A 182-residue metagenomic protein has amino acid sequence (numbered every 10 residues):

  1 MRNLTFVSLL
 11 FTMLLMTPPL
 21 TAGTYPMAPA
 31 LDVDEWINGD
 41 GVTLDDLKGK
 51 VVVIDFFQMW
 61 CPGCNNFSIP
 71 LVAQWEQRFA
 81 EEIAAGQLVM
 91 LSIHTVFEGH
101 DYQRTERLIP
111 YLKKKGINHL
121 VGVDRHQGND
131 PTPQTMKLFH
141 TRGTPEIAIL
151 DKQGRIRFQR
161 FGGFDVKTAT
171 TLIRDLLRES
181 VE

Functional and structural regions predicted by a protein language model:
M1-T5: Positively charged n-region of N-terminal signal peptides that target proteins for export
V7-T17: Bacterial N-terminal signal peptides
L20-D45: N-terminal "domain-start" segment that seeds a small globular fold
T43-N65: Short active-site neighborhood of thiol/selenol oxidoreductases, capturing the structured segment around
V51-V52, L88, P145: Alpha/beta-hydrolase fold active-site loops
N66-K115, H126-Q134: Structural microenvironment flanking redox-active thiols in thiol-disulfide oxidoreductases
K115-I117, V123-L172: Thiol/disulfide oxidoreductase modules built on the thioredoxin-like
R174-E182: Short, solvent-exposed cationic patches
